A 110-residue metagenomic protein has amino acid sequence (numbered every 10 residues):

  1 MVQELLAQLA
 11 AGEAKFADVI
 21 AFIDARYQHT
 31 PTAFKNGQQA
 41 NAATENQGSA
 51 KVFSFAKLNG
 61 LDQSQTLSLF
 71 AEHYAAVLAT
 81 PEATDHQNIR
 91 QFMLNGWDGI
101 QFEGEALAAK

Functional and structural regions predicted by a protein language model:
V2-L9, E105-A109: Long, charge-rich, low-complexity intrinsically disordered regions
L9-P31, G104-E105: Short, charge-rich, low-complexity alpha-helical interaction segments
F16, F34, E72-Y74: Mixed-charge, low-complexity intrinsically disordered regions
F22, R26, L69-H73, F92-G96: Short acidic/histidine-centered micro-motifs embedded in hydrophobic/aromatic stretches that mark compact functional
R26, N41-A42, L107-A109: A structural boundary/capping signal
K35-Q38, A106: Short coil/turn segments at secondary-structure boundaries
Q38-Q39, A43-Q87: Amphipathic protein-protein interaction modules
T84-K110: Long, compositionally biased
